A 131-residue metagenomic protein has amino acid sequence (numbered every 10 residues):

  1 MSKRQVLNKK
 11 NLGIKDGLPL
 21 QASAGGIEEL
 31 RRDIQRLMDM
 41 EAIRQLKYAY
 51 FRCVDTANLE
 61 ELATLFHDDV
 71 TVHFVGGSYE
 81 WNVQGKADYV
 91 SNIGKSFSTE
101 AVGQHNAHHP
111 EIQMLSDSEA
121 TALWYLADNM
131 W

Functional and structural regions predicted by a protein language model:
S2-R31, F97-W131: A beta-strand edge to alpha-helix "cap/lid" segment located at domain peripheries
S2-R52, T56, E60, T64-D68: Short, low-complexity N-terminal intrinsically disordered segments enriched in polar/charged residues
L59-D128: A solvent-exposed, acidic/Ser-Thr-rich amphipathic alpha-helical stretch
